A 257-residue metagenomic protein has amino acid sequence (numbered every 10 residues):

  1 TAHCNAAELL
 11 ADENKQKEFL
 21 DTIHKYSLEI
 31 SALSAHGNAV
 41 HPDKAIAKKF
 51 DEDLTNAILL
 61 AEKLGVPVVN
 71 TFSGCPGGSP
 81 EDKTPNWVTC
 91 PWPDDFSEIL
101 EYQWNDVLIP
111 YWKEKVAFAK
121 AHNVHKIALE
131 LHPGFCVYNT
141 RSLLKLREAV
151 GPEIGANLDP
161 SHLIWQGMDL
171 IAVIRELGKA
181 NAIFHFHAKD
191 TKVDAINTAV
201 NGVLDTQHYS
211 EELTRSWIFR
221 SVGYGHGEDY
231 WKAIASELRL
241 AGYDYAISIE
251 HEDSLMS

Functional and structural regions predicted by a protein language model:
T1, A32-S34, N70, A128 (+2 more regions): Conserved beta-strand positions in the central sheet of alpha/beta enzyme cores
T1-L20, G74-P80: Glycine-rich, proline-tolerant flexible connector loops at the mouths of alpha/beta enzymes
A2-C4, N38, G74, H132 (+2 more regions): Flexible loop residues that form catalytic and substrate-binding hotspots at small-molecule/glycan-binding clefts
N5, N38-D51, Y102, H162 (+1 more regions): The substrate-binding groove and active-site-proximal loops of carbohydrate-active enzymes, especially glycoside
A6-L10, P93-P110, E212-G227: A short acidic, glycine-rich active-site loop that binds or catalyzes chemistry on phosphate/adenosine moieties
T22-Y26, V40-G155: Active-site acidic/histidine proton-transfer and metal-coordination neighborhood in alpha/beta enzyme cores
S27-S31: Transmembrane beta-strand segments of Gram-negative outer membrane beta-barrel proteins
K44, G65-P67, P80, K113-A117 (+2 more regions): Histidine-acidic metal/acid-base catalytic patches
